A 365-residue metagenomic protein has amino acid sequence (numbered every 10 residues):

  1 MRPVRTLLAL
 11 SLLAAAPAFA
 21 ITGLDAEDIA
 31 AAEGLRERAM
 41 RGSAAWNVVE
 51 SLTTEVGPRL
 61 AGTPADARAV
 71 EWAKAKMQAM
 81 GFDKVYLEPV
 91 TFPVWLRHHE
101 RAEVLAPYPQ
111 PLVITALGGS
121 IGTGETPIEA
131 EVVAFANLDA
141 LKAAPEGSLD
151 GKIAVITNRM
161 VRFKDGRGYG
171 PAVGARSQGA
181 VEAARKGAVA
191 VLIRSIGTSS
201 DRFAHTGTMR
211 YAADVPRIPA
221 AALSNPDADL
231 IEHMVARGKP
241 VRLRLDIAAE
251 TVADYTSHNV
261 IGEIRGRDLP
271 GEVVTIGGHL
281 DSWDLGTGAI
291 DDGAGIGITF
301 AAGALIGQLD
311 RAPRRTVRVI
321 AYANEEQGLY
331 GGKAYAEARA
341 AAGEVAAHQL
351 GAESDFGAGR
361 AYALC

Functional and structural regions predicted by a protein language model:
L7-P17: Bacterial N-terminal signal peptides
I21-G34, A39, E50, T54-I153 (+1 more regions): Noncatalytic luminal/extracellular "stalk/propeptide" segments of secretory-pathway proteins
D28-A31, A44-V49, V56, A65-A73 (+11 more regions): Stable alpha-helical elements in mature extracytoplasmic
I29-A31, Y108-E146, M209-A289, A301-A304 (+1 more regions): Soluble metallo-hydrolase cores and metallopeptidase-like ectodomains found primarily in the secretory/periplasmic
A32-M40, T54-P64, G119, A130-F135 (+7 more regions): Second-shell loop/turn segments in exported
A39, T53-L60, A73, M80-K84 (+9 more regions): Sec/Tat-exported extracytoplasmic proteins
V48-T53, Y86-L87, A134, I153-T157 (+6 more regions): Structural recognition of the beta-strand scaffold that forms the well-ordered cores of secreted hydrolase catalytic
Q178, S199, T256-N259, S282-C365: Acidic/histidine-rich catalytic neighborhood of metal-dependent amide-processing enzymes
